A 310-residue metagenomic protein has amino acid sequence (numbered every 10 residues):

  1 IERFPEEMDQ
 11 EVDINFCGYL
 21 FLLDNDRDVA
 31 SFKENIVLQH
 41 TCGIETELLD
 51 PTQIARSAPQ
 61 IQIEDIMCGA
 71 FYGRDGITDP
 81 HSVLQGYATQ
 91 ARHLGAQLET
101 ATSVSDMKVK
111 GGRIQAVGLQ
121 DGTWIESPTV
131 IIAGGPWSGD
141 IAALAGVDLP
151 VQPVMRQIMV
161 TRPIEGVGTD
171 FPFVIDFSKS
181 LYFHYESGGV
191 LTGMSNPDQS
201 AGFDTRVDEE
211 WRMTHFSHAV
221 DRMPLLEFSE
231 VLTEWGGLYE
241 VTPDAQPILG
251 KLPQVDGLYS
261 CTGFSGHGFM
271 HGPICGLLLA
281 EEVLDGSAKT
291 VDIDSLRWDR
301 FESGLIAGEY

Functional and structural regions predicted by a protein language model:
I1-S57, S180-L181, H218-V220: Dinucleotide-binding Rossmann-like beta1-alpha1 core, especially the glycine-rich loop that anchors the ADP
R27, A58-I66, K108-Q115, V241-A245 (+1 more regions): A short, glycine/Asx- and small/polar-enriched loop/turn that sits immediately N-terminal to a beta-strand
D50-P51, T100-T102, T233: Short loop/edge segments at beta-strand edges and connector loops that shape dinucleotide/nucleotide cofactor-binding
G69-Q90, G135-W137, W211-H218, F264 (+2 more regions): Mid-domain beta-loop-alpha active-site segment that forms a flexible, acidic cofactor/metal-binding surface
A70-T129: Helical element adjacent to the flavin cofactor pocket in flavoenzyme catalytic cores
D121-D170: Central helical "cap/lid" subdomain
D148, P163-G257: Active-site lid/adjacent beta-loop-alpha segment flanking the redox-cofactor pocket in flavoenzymes
V220-Y310: C-terminal catalytic lobe of FAD-dependent flavoproteins
